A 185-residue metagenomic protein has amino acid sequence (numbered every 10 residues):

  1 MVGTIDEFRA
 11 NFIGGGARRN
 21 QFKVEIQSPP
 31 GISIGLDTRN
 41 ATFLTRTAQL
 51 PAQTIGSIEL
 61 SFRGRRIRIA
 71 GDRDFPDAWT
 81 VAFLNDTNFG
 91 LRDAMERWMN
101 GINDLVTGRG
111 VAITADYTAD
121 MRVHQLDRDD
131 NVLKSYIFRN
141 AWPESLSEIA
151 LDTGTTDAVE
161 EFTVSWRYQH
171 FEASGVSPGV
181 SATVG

Functional and structural regions predicted by a protein language model:
M1-G185: Glycine-rich, low-complexity intrinsically disordered segments
